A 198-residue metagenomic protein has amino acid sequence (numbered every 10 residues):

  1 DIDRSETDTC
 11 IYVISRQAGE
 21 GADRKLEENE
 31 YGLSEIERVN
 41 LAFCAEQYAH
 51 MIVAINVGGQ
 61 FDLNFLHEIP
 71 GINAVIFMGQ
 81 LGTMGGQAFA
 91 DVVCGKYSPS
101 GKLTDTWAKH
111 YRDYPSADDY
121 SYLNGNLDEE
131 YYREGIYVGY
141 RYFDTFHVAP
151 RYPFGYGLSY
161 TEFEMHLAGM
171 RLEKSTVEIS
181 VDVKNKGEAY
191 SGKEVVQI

Functional and structural regions predicted by a protein language model:
D1-I198: C-terminal non-catalytic regions of proteins with extracellular/luminal or membrane-system context
